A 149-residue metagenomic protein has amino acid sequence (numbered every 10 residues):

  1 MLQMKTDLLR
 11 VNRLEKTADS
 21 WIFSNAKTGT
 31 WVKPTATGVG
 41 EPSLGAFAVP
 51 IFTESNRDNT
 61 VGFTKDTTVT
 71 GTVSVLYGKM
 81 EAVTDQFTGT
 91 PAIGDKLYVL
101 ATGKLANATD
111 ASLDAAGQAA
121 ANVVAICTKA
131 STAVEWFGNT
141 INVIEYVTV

Functional and structural regions predicted by a protein language model:
M1-V149: Surface-exposed, low-hydrophobicity beta-strand/loop segments enriched in small/polar/acidic residues
